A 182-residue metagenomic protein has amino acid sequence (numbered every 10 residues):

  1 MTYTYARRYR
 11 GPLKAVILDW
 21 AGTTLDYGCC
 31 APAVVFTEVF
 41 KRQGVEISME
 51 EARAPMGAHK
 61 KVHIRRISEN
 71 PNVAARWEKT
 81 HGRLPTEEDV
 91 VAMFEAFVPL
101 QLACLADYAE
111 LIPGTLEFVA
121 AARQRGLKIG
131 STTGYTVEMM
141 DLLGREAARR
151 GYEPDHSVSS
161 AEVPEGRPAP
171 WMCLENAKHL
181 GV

Functional and structural regions predicted by a protein language model:
M1, H81-G82, G151: Short, flexible coil/linker elements and helix-boundary hinge sites characteristic of intrinsically disordered
M1-Y3, E117, T132-Y135: Contiguous N-terminal and early-domain "leader" segments and peripheral loops that mark the onset or edge of a domain
Y3-R7, A147-A148: Short, flexible, glycine/charge-rich loop motifs used to bind or transfer phosphoryl groups or to couple energy/partner
A6-L116, A120, Q124-R125, D141: N-terminal helical cap/lid subdomain that shapes the substrate entry/recognition surface in HAD-like hydrolases
G130, Y135-V182: Substrate-recognition "cap/lid" segment bordering the active-site pocket of phosphatases
